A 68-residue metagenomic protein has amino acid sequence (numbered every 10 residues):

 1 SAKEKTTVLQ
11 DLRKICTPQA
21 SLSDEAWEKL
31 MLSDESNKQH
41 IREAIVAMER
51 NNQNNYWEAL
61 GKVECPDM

Functional and structural regions predicted by a protein language model:
S1-S21: Immediate post-signal-peptide N-terminus of mature secreted/exported proteins
Q19-M68: Compact alpha-helical subdomains of small soluble proteins
